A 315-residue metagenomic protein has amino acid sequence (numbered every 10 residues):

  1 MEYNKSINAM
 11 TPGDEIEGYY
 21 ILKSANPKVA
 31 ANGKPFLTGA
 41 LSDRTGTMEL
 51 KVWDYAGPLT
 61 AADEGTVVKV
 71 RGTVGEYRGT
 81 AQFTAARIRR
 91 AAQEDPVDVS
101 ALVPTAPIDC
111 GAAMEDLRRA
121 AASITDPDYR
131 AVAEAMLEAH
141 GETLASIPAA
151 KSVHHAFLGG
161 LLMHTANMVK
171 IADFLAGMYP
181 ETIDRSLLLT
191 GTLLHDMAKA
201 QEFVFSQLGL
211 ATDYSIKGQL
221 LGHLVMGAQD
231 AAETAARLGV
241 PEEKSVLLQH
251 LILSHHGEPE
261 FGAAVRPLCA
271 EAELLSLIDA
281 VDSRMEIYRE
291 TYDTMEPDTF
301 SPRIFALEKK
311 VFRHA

Functional and structural regions predicted by a protein language model:
M1-I16: OB-fold nucleic-acid-binding modules
Y20, G65, M168, I252 (+1 more regions): Divalent metal-coordination and catalytic microenvironments
S24-P35, T47-S100: OB-fold single-stranded nucleic acid-binding module
T38-D43, F205: Short, acidic/hydrophobic/Gly-rich beta-strand patch recurrent on exposed beta strands that often constitutes part
K69, S276, T294, D298-A315: N-terminal intrinsically disordered, cationic/polar leader segments that include organellar targeting peptides
D95-G218, E258: Acidic/His-rich, divalent-metal-binding segments that scaffold phosphate/diphosphate chemistry
V153-H155, M163, F174-M295: Divalent metal-dependent catalytic cores for phosphoryl transfer on phosphate-bearing substrates
